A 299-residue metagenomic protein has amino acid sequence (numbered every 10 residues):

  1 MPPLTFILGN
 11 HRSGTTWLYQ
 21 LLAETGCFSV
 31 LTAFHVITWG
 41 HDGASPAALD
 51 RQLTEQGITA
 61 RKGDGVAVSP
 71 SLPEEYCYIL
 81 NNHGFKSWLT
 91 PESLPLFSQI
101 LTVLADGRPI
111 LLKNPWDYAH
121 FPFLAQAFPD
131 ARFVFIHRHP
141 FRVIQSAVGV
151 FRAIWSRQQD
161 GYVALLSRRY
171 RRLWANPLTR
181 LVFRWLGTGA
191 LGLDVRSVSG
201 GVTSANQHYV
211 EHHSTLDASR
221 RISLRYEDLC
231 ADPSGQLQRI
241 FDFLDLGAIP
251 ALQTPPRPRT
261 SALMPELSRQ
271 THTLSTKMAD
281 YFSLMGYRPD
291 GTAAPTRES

Functional and structural regions predicted by a protein language model:
M1, V148, W155-S299: PAPS-dependent sulfotransferases, especially Golgi type II membrane carbohydrate sulfotransferases
I7: Hydrophobic anchor at the beta1->P-loop junction of P-loop NTPases
N10: P-loop (Walker A) phosphate-binding loop of NTP-binding proteins
T16-S29: A conserved segment at the C-terminal end of the G1
W17, H120-A127: A short acidic, amphipathic alpha-helical/loop segment
F34-L111, P177-F183: PAPS-dependent sulfation machinery
P109-K113, S223-R225: Short catalytic-loop micro-motif centered on adjacent basic/acidic residues
K113-P115, L124-G149: Conserved phosphate-donor/acceptor-positioning beta-strand/loop module used by diverse small-molecule
